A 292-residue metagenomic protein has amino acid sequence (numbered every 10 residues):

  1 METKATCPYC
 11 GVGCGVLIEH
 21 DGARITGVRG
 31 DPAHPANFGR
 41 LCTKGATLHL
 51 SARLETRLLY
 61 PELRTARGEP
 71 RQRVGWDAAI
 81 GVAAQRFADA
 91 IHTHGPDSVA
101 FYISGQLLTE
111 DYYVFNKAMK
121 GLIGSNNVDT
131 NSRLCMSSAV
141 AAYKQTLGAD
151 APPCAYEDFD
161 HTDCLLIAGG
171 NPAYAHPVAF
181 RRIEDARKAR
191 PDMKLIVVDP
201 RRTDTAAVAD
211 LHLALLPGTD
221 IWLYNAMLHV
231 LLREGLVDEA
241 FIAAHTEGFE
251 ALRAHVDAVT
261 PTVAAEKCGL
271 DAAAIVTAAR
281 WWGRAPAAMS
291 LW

Functional and structural regions predicted by a protein language model:
M1-E234, V263, D271: N-terminal export/assembly segments and adjacent metallocofactor-ligating motifs of anaerobic energy-metabolism
L54-L58, L232-V259: Scaffold signal of the M16-like zinc-metallopeptidase fold and its non-catalytic homologs
H94-I103, N131-C135, E239-T246, E266-K267 (+2 more regions): Short coil/turn segments at secondary-structure boundaries
M227, H245-W292: Active-site phosphate/pyrophosphate-binding segments
